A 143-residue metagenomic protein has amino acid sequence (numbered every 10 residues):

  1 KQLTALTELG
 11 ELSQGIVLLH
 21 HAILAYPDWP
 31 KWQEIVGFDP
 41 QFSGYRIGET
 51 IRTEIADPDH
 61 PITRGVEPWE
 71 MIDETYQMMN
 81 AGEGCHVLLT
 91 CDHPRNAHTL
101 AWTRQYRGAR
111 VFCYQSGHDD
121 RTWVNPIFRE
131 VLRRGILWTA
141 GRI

Functional and structural regions predicted by a protein language model:
K1-Q2, P27-W29, T99, W123: Short glycine-/acidic-enriched loop or helix-start segments at secondary-structure transitions that form or flank
K1-Y26: Short alpha-beta junction capping motif
Q2-A5, D28, P58, F128-L132: Stable alpha-helical elements in mature extracytoplasmic
A22-Y26, H93, H118-R121: Solvent-exposed loop/turn segments at secondary-structure junctions within structured extracellular/periplasmic domains
L24-I35: Glycine-rich, charge-decorated loop segments at or immediately adjacent to ligand/cofactor-binding or catalytic sites
F38, G44-V111: Catalytic beta-strand/loop cores that center a nucleophilic Ser/Cys/Thr and support acyl-enzyme chemistry
N96, Y106-I143: Extracellular ligand-binding/catalytic regions of CAZymes and related secreted enzymes and adhesion modules
